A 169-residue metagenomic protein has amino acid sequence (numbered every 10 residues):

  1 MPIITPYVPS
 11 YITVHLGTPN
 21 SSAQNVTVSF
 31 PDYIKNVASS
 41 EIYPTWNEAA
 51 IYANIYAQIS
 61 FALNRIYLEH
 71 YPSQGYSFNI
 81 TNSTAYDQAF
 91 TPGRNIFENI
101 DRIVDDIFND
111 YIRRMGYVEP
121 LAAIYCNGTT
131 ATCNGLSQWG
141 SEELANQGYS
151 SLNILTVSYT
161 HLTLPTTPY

Functional and structural regions predicted by a protein language model:
M1-L162: Conserved, single-site charged/polar hotspot
H161-Y169: Single conserved hydrophobic/aromatic residue that forms the stacking wall/gate of nucleotide- or nucleobase-binding
